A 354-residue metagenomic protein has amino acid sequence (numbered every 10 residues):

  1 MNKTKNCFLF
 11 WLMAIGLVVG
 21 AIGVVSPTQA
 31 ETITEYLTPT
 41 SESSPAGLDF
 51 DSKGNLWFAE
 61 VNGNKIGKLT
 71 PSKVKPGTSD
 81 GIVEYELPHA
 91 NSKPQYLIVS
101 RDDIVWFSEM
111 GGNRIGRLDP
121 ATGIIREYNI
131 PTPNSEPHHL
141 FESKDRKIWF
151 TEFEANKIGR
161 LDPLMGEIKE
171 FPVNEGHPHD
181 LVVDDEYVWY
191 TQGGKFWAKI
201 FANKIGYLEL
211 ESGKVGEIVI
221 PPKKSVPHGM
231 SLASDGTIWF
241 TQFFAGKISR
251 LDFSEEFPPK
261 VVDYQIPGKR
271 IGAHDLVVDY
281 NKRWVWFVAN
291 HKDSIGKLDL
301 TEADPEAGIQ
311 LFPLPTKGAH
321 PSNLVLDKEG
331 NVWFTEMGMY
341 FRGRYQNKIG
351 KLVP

Functional and structural regions predicted by a protein language model:
W11-G23: Bacterial N-terminal signal peptides
T28-A59, D80-V83, Y345-Q346, G350-P354: An edge-strand/N-cap motif at the start of beta-rich repeat modules
T34-T38, I82-L87, I124-I130, E167-P172 (+3 more regions): A short beta-strand motif characteristic of beta-propeller blades
S41-S52, H89-D102, T132-D145, N174-D185 (+4 more regions): Beta-rich, blade/repeat-based domains predominating in secreted/periplasmic proteins but also intracellular
L56-N62, V105-G111, I148-E154, W189-I200 (+4 more regions): Conserved beta-strand positions in repeat-built beta-propeller and related beta-rich domains
K65-K68, N113-R117, N156-R160, N203-G206 (+3 more regions): A short loop-to-beta-strand structural motif that recurs across blades of beta-propeller domains
T70-K75, D119-G123, D162-G166, L208-G213 (+3 more regions): Short loop/turn segments that connect beta-strands within beta-propeller blades
S322-P354: Blade-level signature of beta-propeller repeat domains, shared across WD40, Kelch, NHL, RCC1 and BNR/Asp-box propellers
